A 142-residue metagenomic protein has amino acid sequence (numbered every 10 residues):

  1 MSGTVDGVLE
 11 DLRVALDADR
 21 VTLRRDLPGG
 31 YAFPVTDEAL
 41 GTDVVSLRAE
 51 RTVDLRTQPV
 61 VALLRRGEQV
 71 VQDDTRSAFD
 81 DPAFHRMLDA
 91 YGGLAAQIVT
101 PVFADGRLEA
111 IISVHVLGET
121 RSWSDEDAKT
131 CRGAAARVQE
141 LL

Functional and structural regions predicted by a protein language model:
M1-T36, V45-L47, T57: Helix-loop-beta substructure at the N-terminus of cytosolic sensory domains that couple signal/ligand detection
D6-A15, A62-L63, M87-Y91, R137: Amphipathic alpha-helical regulatory segments at dimerization interfaces that relay allosteric signals between sensory
V35-L40, P59, L108-E109, W123: Tryptophan-centric aromatic hotspots in well-structured domains and transmembrane helices
D43-V70: Acidic/proline- and glycine-rich, intrinsically disordered low-complexity segments that serve as regulatory linkers
T75-A96: Signal-transducing coupling segments at domain and membrane junctions
A95-F103: A short, aliphatic-rich beta-strand micro-motif
V102-V116: Sensory-domain boundary capping and coupling elements
V116-G133, L141-L142: Regulatory loop-to-helix N-cap segments in sensory/regulatory domains that couple ligand/signal detection
